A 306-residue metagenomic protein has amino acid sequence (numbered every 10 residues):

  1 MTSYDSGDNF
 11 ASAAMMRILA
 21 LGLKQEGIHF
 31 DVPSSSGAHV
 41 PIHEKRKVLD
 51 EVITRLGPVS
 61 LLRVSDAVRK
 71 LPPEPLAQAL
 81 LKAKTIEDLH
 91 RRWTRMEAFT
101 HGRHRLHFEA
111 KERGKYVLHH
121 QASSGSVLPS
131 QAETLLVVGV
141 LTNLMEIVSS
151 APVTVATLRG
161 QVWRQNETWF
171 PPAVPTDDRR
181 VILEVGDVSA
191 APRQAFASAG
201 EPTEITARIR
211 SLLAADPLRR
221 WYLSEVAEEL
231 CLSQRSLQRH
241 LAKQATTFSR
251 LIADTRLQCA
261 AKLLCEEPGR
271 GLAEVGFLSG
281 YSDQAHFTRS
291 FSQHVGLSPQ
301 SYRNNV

Functional and structural regions predicted by a protein language model:
M1-H107: N-terminal low-complexity or simple alpha-helical regulatory segments that function as activation/interaction modules
D8-S12, P129-S130, R219: Residue-level recognition of alpha-helical structural elements
F10-A11, V40, E133, E201 (+2 more regions): Short, contiguous, pocket-lining structural segments that sit at or immediately flank catalytic/ligand-binding sites
R17-G22, G139-N143, F248: Conserved short hydrophobic patches within well-ordered secondary structure
E26, L56, M145-S149, L230 (+1 more regions): A broad structural signal for alpha-helix termini and local helix breaks/kinks
V52, S65, W93-M96, M145 (+3 more regions): Broad structural signal for hydrophobic residues in well-ordered alpha-helices, predominantly aliphatic
Q78-L183: DNA-contacting interfaces and partner/effector-binding or oligomerization modules in DNA-centric proteins
P152, R159-V306: Extended mid-to-C-terminal alpha-helical interaction segments
